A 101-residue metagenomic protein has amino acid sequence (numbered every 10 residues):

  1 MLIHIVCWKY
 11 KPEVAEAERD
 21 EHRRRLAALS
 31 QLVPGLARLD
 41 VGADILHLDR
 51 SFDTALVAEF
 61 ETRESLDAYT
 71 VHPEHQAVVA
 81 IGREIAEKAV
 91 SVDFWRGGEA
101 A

Functional and structural regions predicted by a protein language model:
M1-V41: N-terminal first-folded block
I3-K9, A43-T70: Short, well-ordered beta-strand segments in beta-rich or mixed alpha/beta enzyme and ligand-binding folds
Y10-P12, T62, R96-G98: Non-catalytic surface loops within mature trypsin-like serine protease
Q31-L36, E59-V92: An amphipathic, aromatic/His-enriched active-site/gating alpha helix that lines ligand/cofactor pockets
D40-R50, A80-A101: Glycine-rich beta-strand-turn "strand-cap" elements at beta-sheet edges
